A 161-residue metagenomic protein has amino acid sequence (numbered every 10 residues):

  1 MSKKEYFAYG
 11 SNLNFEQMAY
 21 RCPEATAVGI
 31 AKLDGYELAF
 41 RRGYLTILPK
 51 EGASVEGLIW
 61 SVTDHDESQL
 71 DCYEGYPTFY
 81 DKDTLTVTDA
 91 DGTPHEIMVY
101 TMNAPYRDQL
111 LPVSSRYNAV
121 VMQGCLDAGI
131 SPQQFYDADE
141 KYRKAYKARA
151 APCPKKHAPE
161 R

Functional and structural regions predicted by a protein language model:
M1-R161: Glycine-aromatic micro-motifs
